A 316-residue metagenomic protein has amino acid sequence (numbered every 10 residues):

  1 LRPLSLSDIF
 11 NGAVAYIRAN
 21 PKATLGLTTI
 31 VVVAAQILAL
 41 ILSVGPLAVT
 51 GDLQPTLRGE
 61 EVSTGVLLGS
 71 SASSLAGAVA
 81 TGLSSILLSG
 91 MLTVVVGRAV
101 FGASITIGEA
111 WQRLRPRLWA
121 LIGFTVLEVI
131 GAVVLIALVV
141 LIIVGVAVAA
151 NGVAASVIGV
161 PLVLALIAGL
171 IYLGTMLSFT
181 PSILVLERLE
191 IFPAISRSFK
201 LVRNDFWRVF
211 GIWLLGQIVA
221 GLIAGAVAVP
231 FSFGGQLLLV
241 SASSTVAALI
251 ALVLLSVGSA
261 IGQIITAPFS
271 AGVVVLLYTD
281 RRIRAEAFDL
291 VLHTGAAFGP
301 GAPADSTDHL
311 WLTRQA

Functional and structural regions predicted by a protein language model:
L1-I17, A48-L68, S85-V139, G145-V153 (+2 more regions): Membrane-interface segments at transmembrane-helix boundaries
A23-G45, L127-V139, G211-A228: Hydrophobic alpha-helical transmembrane segments of multi-pass membrane transport/permease proteins
L25, T29, L83-L87, I130 (+2 more regions): Residue-level signal for the membrane-embedded core of alpha-helical transmembrane segments, especially mid-helix
L27, S73-G77, G123-E128, L162 (+3 more regions): Alpha-helical transmembrane segments of MFS and MFS-like solute carriers/permeases
L38-T81, I136-L170, A224-T266: Membrane-helix interface segments in multi-pass membrane proteins
L173-E187, W213-A316: Juxtamembrane transition segments at transmembrane-helix termini in multipass membrane proteins
